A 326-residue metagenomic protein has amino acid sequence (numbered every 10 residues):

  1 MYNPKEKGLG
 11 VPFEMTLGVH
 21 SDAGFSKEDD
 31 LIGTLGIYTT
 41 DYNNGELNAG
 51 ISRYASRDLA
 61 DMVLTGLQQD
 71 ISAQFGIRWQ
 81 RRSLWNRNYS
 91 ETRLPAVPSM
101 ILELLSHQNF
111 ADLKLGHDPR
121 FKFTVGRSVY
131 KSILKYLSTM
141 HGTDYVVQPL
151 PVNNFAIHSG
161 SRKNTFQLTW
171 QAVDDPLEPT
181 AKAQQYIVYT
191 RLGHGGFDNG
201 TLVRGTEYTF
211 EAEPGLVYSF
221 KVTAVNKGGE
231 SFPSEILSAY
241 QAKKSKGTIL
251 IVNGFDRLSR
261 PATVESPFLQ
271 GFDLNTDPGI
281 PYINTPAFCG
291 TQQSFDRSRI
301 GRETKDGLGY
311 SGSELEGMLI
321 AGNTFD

Functional and structural regions predicted by a protein language model:
M1-I32: Catalytic-core regions of hydrolytic enzymes
S21-L31, I37-T40, F75-T143: Active-site-adjacent mobile loop/cap segments within catalytic or ligand-binding domains
S52-W85: Active-site-adjacent substrate-binding region of metalloamidase/peptidase-like peptide-processing proteins
K135-T180, P214, G228-G247: Pro/Thr/Ser/Gly-rich low-complexity, intrinsically disordered linker/stalk tracts
Q184-V188: Short beta-strand elements bearing conserved aromatic residues within extracellular beta-rich modules
D198-G205: Short beta-strand segments within Ig-like beta-sandwich modules, predominantly Fibronectin type-III
T209-S231: Beta-strand-rich modules
I236-F325: Aromatic-Pro/Gly-enriched surface loop or interdomain linker that acts as a lid/target-recognition segment
